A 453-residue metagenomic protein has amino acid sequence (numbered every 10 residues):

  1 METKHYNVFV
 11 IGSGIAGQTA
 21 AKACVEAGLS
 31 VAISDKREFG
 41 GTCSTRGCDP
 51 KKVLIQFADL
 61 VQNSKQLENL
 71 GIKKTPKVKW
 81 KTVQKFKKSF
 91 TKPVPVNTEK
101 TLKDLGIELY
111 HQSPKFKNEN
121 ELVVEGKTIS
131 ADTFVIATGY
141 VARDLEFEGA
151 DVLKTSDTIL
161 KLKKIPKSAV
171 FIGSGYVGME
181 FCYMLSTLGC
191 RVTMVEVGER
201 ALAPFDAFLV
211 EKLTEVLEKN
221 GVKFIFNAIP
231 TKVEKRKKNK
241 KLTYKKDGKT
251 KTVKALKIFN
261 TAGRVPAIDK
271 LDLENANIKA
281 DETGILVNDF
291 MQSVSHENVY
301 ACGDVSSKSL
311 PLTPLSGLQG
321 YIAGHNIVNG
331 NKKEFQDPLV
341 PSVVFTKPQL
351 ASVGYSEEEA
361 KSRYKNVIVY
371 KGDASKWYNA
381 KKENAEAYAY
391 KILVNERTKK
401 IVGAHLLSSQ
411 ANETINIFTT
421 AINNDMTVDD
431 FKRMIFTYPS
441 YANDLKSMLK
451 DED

Functional and structural regions predicted by a protein language model:
E2-G14, I165-I172: Beta1/beta-strand and adjacent pyrophosphate-binding region of the FAD-binding site in flavoprotein oxidoreductases
E2-Y6, K22-I165, T193, G198-L202 (+6 more regions): Glycine-rich flavin
F9-A16, A20-R37, D49, V53-L60 (+2 more regions): Flexible, glycine-rich terminal cap/loop adjacent to redox cofactors in electron-transfer oxidoreductases
F9-I11, P114, I129-G139, I172 (+2 more regions): Short hydrophobic core segments
C48, T138-R191, V195, K223-F224 (+2 more regions): Glycine-rich dinucleotide-binding loop and its adjacent helix/turn
E125-K127, P230-T231, Y244-T252, R264: A structured beta-alpha segment of the ubiquitous adenosine-cofactor-binding alpha/beta core
A150-P166, T252-N329: FAD-site-proximal beta/loop scaffold in flavoenzymes
C302-E359, Y438-D453: A conserved FAD-binding loop/helix module that cradles the flavin
